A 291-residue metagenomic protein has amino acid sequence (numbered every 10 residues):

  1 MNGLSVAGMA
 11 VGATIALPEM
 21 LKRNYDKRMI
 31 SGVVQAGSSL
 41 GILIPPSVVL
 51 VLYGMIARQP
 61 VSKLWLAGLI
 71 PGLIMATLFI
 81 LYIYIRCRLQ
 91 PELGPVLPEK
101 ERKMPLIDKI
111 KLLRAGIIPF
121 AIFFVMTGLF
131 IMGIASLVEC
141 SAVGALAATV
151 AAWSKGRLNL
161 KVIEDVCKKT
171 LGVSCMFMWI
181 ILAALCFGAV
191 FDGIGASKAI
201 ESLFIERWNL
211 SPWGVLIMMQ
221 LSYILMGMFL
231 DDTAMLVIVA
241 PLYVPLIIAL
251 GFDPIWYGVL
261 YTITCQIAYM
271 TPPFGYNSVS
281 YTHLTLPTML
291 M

Functional and structural regions predicted by a protein language model:
M1, S39-L43, I180-F187, L221-F229 (+5 more regions): Hydrophobic transmembrane alpha-helices
M1-L52, D232-T262: Hydrophobic transmembrane alpha-helices that form the pore/transport pathway of multi-pass ion and small-solute
R23-M29, R114-P119, L171-F177, S202-M219 (+1 more regions): Membrane-interfacial loop-to-helix junctions in multi-pass transporters
R58-K63, V190-R207: Membrane-interface helix termini and inter-helical loops of multi-pass transporters
L73-F79, G94-V96, G116-F124, L137-S154 (+2 more regions): Hydrophobic mid-bilayer segments of alpha-helices in multi-pass membrane transport proteins, especially secondary
Y82-E92, M132-I134, C140, G144-L160 (+2 more regions): Structural signal for alpha-helical transmembrane segments and their membrane-water exit/capping regions in multi-pass
D165-A196, L216, L221-L225: Core transmembrane alpha-helical segments of multi-pass membrane transporters/permeases
T282-T288: Conserved small/polar residues in nucleotide/adenosyl-binding loops
